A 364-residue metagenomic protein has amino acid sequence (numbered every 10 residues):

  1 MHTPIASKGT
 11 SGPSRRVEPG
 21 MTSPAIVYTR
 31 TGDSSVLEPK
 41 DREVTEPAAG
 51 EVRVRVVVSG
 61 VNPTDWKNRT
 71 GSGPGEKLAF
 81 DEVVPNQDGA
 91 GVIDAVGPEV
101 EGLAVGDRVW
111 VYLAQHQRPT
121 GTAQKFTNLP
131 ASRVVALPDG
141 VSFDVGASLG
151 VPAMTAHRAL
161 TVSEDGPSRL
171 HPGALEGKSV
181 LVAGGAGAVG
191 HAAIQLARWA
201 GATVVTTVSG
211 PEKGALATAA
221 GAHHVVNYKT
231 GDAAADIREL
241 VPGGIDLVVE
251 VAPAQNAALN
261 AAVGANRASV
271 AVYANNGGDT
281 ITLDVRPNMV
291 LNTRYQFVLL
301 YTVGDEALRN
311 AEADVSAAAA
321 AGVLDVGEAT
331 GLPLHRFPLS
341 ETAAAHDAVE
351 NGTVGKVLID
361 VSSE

Functional and structural regions predicted by a protein language model:
H2, R15-M21, A307-E364: C-terminal hydrophobic helical "lid"/dimerization subdomain of Rossmann-like NAD(P)H-dependent oxidoreductases
E43-V61, S72-Q115: Glycine-rich beta-strand-centered segment in the early N-terminal region that forms part of a ligand/cofactor-binding
P98-E99, T206-L216, K229-A233, A254-A257 (+1 more regions): Short glycine/proline-centered loop/turn elements that form peptide/ligand docking sites
A147-T230: Mid-domain Rossmann-like dinucleotide-binding core that forms the NAD(H)/NADP(H) cofactor-binding site
A233-P242: Short amphipathic alpha-helix with an adjacent loop that forms part of the alpha/beta core around
Q255-L324, V361-E364: Glycine-rich phosphate-binding loop and adjacent beta-alpha segment of Rossmann(oid) nucleotide-cofactor-binding
